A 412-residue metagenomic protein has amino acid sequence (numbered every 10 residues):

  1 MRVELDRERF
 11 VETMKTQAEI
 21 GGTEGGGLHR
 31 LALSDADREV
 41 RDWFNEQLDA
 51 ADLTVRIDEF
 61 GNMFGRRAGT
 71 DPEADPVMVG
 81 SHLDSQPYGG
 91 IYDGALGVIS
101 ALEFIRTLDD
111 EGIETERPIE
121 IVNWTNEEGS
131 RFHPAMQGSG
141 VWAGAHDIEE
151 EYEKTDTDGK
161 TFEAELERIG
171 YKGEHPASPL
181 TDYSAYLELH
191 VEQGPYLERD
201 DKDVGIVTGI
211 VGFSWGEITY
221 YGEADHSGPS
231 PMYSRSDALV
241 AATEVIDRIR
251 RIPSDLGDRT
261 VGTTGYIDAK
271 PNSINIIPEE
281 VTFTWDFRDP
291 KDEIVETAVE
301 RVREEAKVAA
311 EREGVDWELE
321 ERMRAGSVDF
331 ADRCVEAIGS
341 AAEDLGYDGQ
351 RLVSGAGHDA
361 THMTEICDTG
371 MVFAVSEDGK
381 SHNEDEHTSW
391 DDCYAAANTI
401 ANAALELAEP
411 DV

Functional and structural regions predicted by a protein language model:
E4-G89, L108: Acidic/His- and Gly-rich active-site-bordering loop/insert found across diverse amide/peptide-bond hydrolases
F10, A18, T23, G80 (+2 more regions): Zn-dependent metallopeptidase/amidohydrolase metal-coordination segment
A32, T263-N272, T284-D286, P290 (+2 more regions): A short beta-alpha structural unit
V79, Y88-E127, G216-Y220, S230-I252 (+3 more regions): Alpha-helical metal-binding/catalytic segments enriched in His/Glu/Asp
H82-S85, V122-S130, Q193, A224 (+3 more regions): Acidic, glycine-rich active-site loops and adjacent beta-strand->loop/helix elements that engage anionic groups
E114-T115, P176-A177, P229, R251-T264 (+3 more regions): Flexible, glycine/charged-enriched surface loops at secondary-structure junctions
E127, H133-D292: Midchain, well-structured core segments that form catalytic/ion-binding scaffolds
H226, D237-D255, R301-E304, S340 (+1 more regions): His/Asp/Glu-rich mid-to-C-terminal helical/loop segments that flank catalytic regions of hydrolases
